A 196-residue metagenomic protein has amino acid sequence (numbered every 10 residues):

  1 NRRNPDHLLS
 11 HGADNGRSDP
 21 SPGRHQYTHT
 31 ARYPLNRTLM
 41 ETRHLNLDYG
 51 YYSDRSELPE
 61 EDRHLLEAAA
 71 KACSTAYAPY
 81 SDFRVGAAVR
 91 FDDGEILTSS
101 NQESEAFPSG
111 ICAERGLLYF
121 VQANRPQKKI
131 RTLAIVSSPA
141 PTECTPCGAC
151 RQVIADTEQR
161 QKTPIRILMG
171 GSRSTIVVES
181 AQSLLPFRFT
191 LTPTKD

Functional and structural regions predicted by a protein language model:
R2-N4, H25: Intrinsic low-complexity, disordered N-terminal segments enriched in polar/charged/small residues
L8-L9, L35, L39: Leucine-biased recognition of intrinsically disordered, low-complexity hydrophobic segments
T28-T30: Intrinsically disordered, low-complexity terminal segments enriched in Ser/Thr
L39-A72, Q127-D196: C-terminal binding/interaction regions
D82-F91: Short beta-strand scaffold segments in enzyme catalytic cores
N101-R115: Compact, glycine-rich, soluble single-domain proteins
